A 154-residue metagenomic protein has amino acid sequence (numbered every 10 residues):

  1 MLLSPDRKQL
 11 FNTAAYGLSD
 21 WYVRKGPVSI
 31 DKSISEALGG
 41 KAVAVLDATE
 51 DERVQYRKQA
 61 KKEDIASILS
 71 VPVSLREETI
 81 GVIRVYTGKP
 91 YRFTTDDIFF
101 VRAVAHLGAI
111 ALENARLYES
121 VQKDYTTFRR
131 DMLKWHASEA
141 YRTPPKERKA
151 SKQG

Functional and structural regions predicted by a protein language model:
M1-R7: Short hydrophobic alpha-helical segments used for membrane anchoring or interfacial signaling
K8, W21-V43, V54-Q59: Acidic/proline- and glycine-rich, intrinsically disordered low-complexity segments that serve as regulatory linkers
K8-Y16: Amphipathic coiled-coil signal-relay and dimerization helices
F11, D20, L46-S67, T87: Signal-transducing coupling segments at domain and membrane junctions
L18, V82-Y91: Short beta-strand-to-loop transition segments that serve as allosteric relay/switch motifs in sensory/regulatory domains
A66-S74: A short, aliphatic-rich beta-strand micro-motif
R102-I110: Allosteric cytosolic regulatory segments
L117-G154: Signal-transducing coiled-coil/dimerization helices and immediately adjacent hinge/linker segments that couple sensory
